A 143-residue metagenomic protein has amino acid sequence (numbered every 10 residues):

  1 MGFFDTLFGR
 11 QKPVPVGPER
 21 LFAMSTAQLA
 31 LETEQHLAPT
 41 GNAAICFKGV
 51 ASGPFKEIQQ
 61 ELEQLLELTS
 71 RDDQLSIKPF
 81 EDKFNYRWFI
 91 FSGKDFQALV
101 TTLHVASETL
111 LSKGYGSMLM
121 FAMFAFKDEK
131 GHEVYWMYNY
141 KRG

Functional and structural regions predicted by a protein language model:
M1-K12: Polybasic, Ser/Thr-rich amphipathic helices
K12, V16-M24, Y115-G143: Terminal interaction module
K12-C46: Terminal targeting/leader modules
T33-W88: A glycine-rich, hydrophobic loop/mini-helix early in the fold
A51, G93-D95, R142: Short, flexible loop/turn elements at secondary-structure junctions
I77-V105: Extracellular-facing segments of soluble proteins and assemblies that are Gly/Ser/Thr-biased and enriched in aromatics
S107-Y115: A common structural junction motif
